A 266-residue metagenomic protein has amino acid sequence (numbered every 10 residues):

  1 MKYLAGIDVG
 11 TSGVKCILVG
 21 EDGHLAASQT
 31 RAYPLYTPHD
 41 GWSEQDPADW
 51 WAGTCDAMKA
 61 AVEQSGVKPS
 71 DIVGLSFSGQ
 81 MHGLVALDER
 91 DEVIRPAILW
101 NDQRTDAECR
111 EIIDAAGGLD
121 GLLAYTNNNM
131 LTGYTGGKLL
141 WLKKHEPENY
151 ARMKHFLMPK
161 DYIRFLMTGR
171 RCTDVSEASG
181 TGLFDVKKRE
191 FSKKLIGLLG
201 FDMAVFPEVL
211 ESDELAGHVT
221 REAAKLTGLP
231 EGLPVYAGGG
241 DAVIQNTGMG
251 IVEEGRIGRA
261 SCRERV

Functional and structural regions predicted by a protein language model:
M1-R95, A107, A124, R152 (+2 more regions): N-terminal glycine/serine-rich phosphate-binding loop of ATP-dependent small-molecule kinases, especially carbohydrate
V9-T11, D22, L122-G240: Gly/Ser/Thr-rich active-site cleft segment
G20-D22, D88-R90, M167-R170, E253 (+1 more regions): Short acidic-glycine loop/turn motifs at beta-strand connectors
V85, A107-E111, Q245-T247: Pocket-flanking alpha-helical
D102: Carbohydrate-associated surface elements
G248-E254: Alpha-helix C-terminal capping segments
I257-V266: Residue-level detector of conserved catalytic or cofactor/ligand-binding positions in enzyme active sites
